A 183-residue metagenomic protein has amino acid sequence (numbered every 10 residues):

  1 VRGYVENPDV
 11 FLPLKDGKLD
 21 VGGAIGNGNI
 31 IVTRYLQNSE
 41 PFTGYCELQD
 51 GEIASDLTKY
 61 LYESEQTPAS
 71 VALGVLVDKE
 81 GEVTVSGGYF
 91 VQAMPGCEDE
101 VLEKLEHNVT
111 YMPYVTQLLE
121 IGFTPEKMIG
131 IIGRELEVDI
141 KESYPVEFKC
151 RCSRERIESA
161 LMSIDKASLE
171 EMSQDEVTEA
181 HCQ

Functional and structural regions predicted by a protein language model:
V1-E142: Interaction interfaces in information-processing and related assembly proteins
T110-Q183: Cys/His-clustered metal-coordination modules, chiefly Zn-binding fingers
